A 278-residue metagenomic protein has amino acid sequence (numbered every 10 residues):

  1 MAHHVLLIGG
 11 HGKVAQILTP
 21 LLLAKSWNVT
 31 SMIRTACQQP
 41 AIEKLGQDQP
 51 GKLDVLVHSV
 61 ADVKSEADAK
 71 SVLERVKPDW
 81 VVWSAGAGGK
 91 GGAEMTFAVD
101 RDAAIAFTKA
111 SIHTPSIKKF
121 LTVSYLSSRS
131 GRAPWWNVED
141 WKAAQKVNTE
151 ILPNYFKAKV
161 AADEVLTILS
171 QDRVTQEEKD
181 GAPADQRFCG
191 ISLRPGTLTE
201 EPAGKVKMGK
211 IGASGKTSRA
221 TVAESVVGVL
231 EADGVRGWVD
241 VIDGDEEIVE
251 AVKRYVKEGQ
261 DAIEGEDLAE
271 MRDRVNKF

Functional and structural regions predicted by a protein language model:
A2, H11-K13, A213-F278: Mid/C-terminal beta-alpha module of Rossmann-like enzyme folds, strongest in SDR-family dehydrogenases/epimerases
A2-N28: N-terminal Rossmann NAD(P)H-binding glycine-rich loop of SDR-like oxidoreductase domains
V14-L18, F107, A162, V226: Hydrophobic residues within alpha-helices that form the first helical element adjacent to the glycine-rich loop
S31, A36-A106: NAD(P)H-binding glycine-rich loop region in Rossmannoid oxidoreductase-like domains and their noncatalytic homologs
M32, A87-F156, V174-D180: Conserved Rossmann-fold NAD(P)-dependent oxidoreductase catalytic core, especially the SDR/UDP-sugar
S130-P134, E200-V206, L230-G237: Glycine/proline-rich active-site loop of Rossmann-fold NAD(P)-dependent oxidoreductases
N148-T149, D163-P202: Conserved beta-loop-beta element that borders a ligand/cofactor-binding pocket
